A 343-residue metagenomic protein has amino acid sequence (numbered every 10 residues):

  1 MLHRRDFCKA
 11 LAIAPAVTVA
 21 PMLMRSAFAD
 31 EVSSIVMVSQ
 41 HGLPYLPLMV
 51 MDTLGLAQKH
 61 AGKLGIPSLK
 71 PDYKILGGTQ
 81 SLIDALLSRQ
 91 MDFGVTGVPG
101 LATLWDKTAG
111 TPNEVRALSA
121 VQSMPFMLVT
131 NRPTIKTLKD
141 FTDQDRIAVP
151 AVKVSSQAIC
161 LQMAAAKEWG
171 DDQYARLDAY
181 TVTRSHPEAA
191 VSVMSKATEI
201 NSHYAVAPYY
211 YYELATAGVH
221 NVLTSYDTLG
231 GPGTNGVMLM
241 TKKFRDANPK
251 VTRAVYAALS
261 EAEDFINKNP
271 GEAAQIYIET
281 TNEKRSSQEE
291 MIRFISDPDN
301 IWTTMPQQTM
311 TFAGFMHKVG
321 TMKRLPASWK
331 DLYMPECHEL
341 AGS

Functional and structural regions predicted by a protein language model:
M1, M22-V36: C-terminal segment of N-terminal export signals and the immediately downstream linker at the start of the mature
M1-P15: N-terminal secretory signal peptides and thylakoid transit peptides that target proteins across membranes
D30-Y174, D178-T183, N201-A207, G231-P232: Short, glycine-/small- and polar/acidic-enriched structural segments that line small-molecule recognition paths
I66-P71, D172-A179, T281-R293, K323-W329: Short, surface-exposed acidic
G170, D178, P187-Y277: Pocket-lining segment of extracytoplasmic ligand-binding domains
R245-K323: Secondary-structure end/capping motifs
M316-S343: Conserved C-terminal helix/tail region of periplasmic/extracytoplasmic solute-binding proteins
